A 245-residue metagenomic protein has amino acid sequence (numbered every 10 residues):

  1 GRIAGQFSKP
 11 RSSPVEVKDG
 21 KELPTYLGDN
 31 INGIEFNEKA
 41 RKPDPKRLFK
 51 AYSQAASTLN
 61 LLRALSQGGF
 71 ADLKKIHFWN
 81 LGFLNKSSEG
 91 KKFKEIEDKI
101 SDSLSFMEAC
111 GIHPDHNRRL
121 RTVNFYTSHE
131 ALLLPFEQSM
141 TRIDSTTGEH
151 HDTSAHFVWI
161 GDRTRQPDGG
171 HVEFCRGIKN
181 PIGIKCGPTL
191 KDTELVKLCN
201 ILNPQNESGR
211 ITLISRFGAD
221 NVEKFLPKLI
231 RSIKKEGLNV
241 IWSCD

Functional and structural regions predicted by a protein language model:
G1-G218: Active-site-facing alpha/beta catalytic cores
S215-I241: Extended C-terminal subregions enriched in glycine
C244: Active-site flanking residues adjacent to catalytic metal/cofactor-binding acidic residues
